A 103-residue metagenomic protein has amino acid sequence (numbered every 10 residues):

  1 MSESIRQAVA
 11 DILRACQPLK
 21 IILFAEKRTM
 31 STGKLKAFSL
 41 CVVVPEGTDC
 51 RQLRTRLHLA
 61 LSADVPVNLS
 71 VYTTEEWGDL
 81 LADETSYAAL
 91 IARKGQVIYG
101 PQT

Functional and structural regions predicted by a protein language model:
M1-K20, R28-L35, V44-T103: Catalytic core of pol beta-like nucleotidyltransferases
